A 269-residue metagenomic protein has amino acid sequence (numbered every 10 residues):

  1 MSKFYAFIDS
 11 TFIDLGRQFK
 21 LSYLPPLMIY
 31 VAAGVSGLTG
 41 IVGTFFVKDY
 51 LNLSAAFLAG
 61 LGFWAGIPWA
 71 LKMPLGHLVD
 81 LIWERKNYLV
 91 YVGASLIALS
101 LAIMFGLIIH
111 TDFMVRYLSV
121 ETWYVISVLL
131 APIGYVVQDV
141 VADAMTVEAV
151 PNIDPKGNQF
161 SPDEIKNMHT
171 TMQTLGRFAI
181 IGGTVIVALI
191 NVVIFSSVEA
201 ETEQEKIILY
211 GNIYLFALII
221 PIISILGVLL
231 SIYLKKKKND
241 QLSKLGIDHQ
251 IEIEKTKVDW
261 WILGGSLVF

Functional and structural regions predicted by a protein language model:
M1-L21, T111-V125, A144, A149-F269: Intracellular loop-helix junctions on the cytosolic face of multi-pass helical membrane proteins
S2-W69, L130, I262-F269: Helix-loop boundary and gating motifs at the non-cytosolic
V31, F63-I67, S95, L129 (+2 more regions): Transmembrane alpha-helical cores of Major Facilitator Superfamily
G34-L38, V120, P132-D143: Small-residue-rich segments within alpha-helical transmembrane domains of MFS-like 12-TM solute carriers
F45, M73-D80, A188, V192-V193: Small-residue-mediated transmembrane helix hinge/kink sites in multi-pass secondary transporters
L58-I82, A94, A98-L99: Central cavity-lining transmembrane alpha-helices of secondary-active solute carriers, predominantly the Major
Y88-V90: Primarily marks hydrophobic transmembrane alpha-helices of the MFS/SLC 12-helix fold
A94-L118: C-terminal ends and interior cores of transmembrane alpha-helices in multi-pass membrane transporters/permeases
